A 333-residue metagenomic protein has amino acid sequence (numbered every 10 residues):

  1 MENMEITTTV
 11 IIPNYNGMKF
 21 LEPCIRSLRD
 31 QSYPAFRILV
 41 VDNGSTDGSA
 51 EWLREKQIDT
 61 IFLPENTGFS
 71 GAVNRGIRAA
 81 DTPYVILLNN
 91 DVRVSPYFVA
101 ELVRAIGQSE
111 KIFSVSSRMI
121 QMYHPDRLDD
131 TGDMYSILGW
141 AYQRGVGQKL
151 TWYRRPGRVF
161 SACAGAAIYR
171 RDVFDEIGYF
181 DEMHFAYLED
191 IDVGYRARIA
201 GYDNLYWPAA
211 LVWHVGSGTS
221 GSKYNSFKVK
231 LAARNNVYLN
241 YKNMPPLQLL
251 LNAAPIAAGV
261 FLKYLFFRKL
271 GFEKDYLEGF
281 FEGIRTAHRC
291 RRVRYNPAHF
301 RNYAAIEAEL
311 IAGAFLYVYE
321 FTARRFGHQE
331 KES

Functional and structural regions predicted by a protein language model:
E22, D47-E55: Acidic helix N-cap motif at the loop->helix transition within catalytic regions of sugar-transfer enzymes
R26-A35: Short, acidic, metal-binding catalytic loop of nucleotide-sugar glycosyltransferases
L63-A80, N90, E101: Glycine-rich, basic loop-to-helix element that forms the pyrophosphate-binding segment of sugar-nucleotide handling
V85: Short aromatic/hydrophobic "clamp" motif used to bind/position activated sugar donors
V92-S136: Conserved donor NDP-sugar-binding/catalytic core segment of glycosyltransferases
L128, I137-Y142, Q148-Y169, A186 (+2 more regions): A recurrent flexible, glycine/aromatic-enriched loop bordering the glycosyltransferase active site that acts as
F160-W213: A short, conserved alpha-helix in the catalytic core of glycosyltransferases
L249-S333: Non-catalytic, C-terminal membrane-associated alpha-helical segments of glycosyltransferases
